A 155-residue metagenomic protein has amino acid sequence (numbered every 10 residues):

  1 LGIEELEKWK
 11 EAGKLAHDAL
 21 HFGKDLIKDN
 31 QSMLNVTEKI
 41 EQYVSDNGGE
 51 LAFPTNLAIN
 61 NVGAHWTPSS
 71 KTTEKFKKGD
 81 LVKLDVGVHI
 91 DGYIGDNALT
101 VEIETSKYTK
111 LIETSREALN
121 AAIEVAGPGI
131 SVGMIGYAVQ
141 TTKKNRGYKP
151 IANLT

Functional and structural regions predicted by a protein language model:
L1-T155: Active-site neighborhoods and metal-handling regions in enzymes and metal-associated proteins
